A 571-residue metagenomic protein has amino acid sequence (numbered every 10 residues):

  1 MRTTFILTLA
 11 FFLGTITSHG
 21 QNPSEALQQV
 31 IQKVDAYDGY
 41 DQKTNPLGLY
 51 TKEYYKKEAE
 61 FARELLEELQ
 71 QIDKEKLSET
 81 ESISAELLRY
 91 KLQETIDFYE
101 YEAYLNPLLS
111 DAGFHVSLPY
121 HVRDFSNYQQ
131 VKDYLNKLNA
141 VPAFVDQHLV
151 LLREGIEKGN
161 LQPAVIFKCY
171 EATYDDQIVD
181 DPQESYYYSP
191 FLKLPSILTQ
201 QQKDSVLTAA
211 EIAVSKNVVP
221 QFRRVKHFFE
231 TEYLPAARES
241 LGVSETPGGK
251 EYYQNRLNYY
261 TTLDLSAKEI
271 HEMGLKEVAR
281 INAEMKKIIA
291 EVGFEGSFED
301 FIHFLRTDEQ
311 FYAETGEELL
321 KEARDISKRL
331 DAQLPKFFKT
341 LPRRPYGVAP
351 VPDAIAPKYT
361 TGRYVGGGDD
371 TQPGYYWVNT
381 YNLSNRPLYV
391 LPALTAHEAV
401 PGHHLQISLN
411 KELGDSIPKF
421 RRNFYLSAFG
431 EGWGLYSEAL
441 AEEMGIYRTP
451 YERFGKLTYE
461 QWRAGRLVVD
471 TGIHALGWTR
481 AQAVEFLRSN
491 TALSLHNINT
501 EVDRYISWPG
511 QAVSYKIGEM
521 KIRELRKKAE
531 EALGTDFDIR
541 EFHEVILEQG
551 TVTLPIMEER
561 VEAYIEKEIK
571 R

Functional and structural regions predicted by a protein language model:
M1-P23: Bacterial Sec-dependent N-terminal signal peptides
Q21-R571: N-terminal maturation segment of proteins
